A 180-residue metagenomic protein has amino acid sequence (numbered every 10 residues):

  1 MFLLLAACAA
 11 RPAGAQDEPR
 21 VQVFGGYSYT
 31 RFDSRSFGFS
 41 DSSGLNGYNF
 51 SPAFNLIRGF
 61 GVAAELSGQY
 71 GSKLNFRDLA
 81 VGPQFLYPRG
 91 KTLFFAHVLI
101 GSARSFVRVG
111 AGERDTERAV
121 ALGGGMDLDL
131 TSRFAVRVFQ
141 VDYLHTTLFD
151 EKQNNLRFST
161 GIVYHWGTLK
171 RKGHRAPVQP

Functional and structural regions predicted by a protein language model:
M1-C8: Bacterial N-terminal signal peptides
C8-P12, G123: Short stretches within intrinsically disordered, low-complexity N-terminal or propeptide regions
A13-L56, V62, L66-G68, R157-S159 (+2 more regions): Short glycine/proline- and aromatic-enriched beta-strand/turn motifs that initiate or cap beta-hairpins
Y27-T30, G101, V141-L144: Generic short beta-strand segments
R35-L45, Q69-R77, G110-A111, T147-Q153: Solvent-exposed loop/turn segments connecting transmembrane beta-strands in outer-membrane beta-barrel proteins
S51-G123, L128-L130, V136, Q140 (+1 more regions): Gram-negative (and chloroplast) outer-membrane scaffold detector with strong preference for beta-barrel transmembrane
T131-P180: Predominantly the C-terminal beta-signal and adjacent terminal strand-loop region of outer-membrane beta-barrel
